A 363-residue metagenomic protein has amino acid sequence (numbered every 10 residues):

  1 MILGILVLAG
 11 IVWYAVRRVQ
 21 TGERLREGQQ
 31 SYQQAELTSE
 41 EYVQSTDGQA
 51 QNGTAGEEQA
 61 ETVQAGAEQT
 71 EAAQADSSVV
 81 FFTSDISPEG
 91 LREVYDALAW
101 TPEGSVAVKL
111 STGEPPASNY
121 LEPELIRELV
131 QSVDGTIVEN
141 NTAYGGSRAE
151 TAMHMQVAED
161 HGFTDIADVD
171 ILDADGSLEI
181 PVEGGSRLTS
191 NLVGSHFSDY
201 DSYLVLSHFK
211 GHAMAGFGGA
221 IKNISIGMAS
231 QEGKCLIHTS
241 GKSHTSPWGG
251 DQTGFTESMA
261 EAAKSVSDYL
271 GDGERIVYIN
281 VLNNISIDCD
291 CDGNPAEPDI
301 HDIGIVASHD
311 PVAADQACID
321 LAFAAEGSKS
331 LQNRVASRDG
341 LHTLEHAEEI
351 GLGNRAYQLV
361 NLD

Functional and structural regions predicted by a protein language model:
M1-L25: Sec-dependent N-terminal signal peptides
L3-I5, Y14, E41, E61 (+2 more regions): Residue-level marker of intrinsically disordered, low-complexity segments enriched for small/polar residues
L6-L8, Q20, Q44, Q51 (+3 more regions): N-terminal non-cleavable signal-anchor helices
R17-R18, E36, T46, A99 (+1 more regions): Generic alpha-helical secondary structure signal
T21-Q74: N-terminal, intrinsically disordered, polar/charged segments of Gram-positive cell-envelope systems that serve as
A73-D363: Extended, low-polarity segments enriched in aliphatic/aromatic residues
